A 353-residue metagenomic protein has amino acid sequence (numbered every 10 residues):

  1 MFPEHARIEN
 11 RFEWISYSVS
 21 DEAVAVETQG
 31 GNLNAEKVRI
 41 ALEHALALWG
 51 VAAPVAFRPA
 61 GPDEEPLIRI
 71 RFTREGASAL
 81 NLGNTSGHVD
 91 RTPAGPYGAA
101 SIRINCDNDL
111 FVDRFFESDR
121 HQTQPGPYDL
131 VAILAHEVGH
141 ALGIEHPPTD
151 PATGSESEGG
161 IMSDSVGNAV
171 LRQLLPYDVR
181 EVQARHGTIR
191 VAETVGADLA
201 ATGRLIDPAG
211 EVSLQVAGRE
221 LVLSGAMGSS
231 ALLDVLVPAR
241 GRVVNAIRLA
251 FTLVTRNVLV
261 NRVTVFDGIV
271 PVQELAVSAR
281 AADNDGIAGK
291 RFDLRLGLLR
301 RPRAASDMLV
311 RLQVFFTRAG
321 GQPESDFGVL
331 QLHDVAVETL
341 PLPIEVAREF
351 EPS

Functional and structural regions predicted by a protein language model:
M1-R190: Zinc-dependent metalloendopeptidases
T188-G228, A336, L340-P352: Glycan-recognition and processing domains
E220-R242: Short beta-strands within extracellular/lumenal beta-sheet-rich domains
R242-V254: A short beta-strand element within beta-rich, extracytoplasmic domains of secreted/secretory-pathway proteins
N257-V270: Short, surface-exposed beta-strand/strand-loop-strand elements in extracellular ectodomains
V272-R301: Extracellular carbohydrate recognition and processing domains and analogous Trp-centered ligand-binding platforms
A305-L309: Extracellular Ig-like/FN3 beta-sandwich strand-entry sites
R311-S353: Exposed low-complexity, polar/acidic, P/S/T/G-rich flexible segments that act as propeptides, protease-susceptible
